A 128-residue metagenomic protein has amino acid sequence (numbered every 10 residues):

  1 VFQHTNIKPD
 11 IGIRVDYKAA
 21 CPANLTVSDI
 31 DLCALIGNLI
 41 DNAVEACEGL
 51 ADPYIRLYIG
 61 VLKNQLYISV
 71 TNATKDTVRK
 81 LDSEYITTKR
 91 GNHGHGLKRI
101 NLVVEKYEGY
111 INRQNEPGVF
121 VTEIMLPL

Functional and structural regions predicted by a protein language model:
V1-I11: Short beta-to-alpha transition helix within the HATPase_c
D16-L35: Conserved short strand/loop->alpha-helix "switch" segment adjacent to the catalytic nucleotide/phosphoryl-transfer site
D29-A51: Conserved ATP-binding N-box helix of the HATPase_c
L50, Y54-N64: Short beta-strand/loop element within the Bergerat-fold HATPase_c
N64-G94: Glycine-rich/acidic phosphate-handling loop/turn and adjacent ATP-lid/helix of nucleotide-binding kinase/ATPase domains
D76, E116-E123: Glycine-rich nucleotide-binding loop
E108-G118: Glycine-rich ATP-binding loops of the HATPase_c
